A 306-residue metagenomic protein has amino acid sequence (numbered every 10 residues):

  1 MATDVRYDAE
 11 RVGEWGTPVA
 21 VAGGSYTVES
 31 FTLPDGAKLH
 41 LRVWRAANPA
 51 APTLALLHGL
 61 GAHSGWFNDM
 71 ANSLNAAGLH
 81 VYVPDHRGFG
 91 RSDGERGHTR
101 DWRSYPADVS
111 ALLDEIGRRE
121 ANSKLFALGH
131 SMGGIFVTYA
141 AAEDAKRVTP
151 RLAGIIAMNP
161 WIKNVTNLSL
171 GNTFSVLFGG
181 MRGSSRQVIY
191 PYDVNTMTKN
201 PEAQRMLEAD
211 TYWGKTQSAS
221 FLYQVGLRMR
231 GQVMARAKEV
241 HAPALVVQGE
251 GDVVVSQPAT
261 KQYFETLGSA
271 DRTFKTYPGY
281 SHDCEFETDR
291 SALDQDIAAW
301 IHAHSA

Functional and structural regions predicted by a protein language model:
M1-L33, A37-A46: An N-terminal hydrophobic leader/cap segment in hydrolases
A51-G59: Short beta-strand element of the alpha/beta-hydrolase
G61-S64, G90-K124: Catalytic nucleophile-loop/oxyanion-hole region of alpha/beta-hydrolase and closely related hydrolase-like folds
A71-E95: Conserved alpha/beta-hydrolase
S131-S218: Alpha/beta-hydrolase-fold enzymes
V240, V246-Q248, D252: Short beta-strand/loop motif that positions the catalytic acidic residue of the alpha/beta-hydrolase fold
A242, S256-E265: Short alpha-helix in the alpha/beta-hydrolase fold that links the catalytic acid
T273-A306: Catalytic active-site module of serine/aspartate enzymes centered on a nucleophile-bearing elbow/loop
